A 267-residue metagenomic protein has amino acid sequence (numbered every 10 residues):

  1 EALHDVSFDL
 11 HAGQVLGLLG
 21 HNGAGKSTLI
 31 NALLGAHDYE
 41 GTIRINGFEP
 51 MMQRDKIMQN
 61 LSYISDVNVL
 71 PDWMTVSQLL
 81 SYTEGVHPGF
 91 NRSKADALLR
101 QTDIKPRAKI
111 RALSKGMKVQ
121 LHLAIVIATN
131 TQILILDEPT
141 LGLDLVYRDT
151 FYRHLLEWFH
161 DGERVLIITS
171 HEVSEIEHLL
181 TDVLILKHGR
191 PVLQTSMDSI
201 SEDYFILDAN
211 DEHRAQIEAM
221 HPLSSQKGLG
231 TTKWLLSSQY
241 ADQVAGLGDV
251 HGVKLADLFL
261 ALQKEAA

Functional and structural regions predicted by a protein language model:
G20-G25: Walker A (P-loop) phosphate-binding loop of ABC-type ATPase nucleotide-binding domains
G35, Y39-M52, K56-I57: Conserved ABC transporter NBD signature motif
Q59, S65-L121: ABC-family P-loop ATPase nucleotide-binding domains
L134-E138: Catalytic Walker B motif of ABC-type/P-loop ATPase nucleotide-binding domains
S224-A267: C-terminal coupling/interaction segments
